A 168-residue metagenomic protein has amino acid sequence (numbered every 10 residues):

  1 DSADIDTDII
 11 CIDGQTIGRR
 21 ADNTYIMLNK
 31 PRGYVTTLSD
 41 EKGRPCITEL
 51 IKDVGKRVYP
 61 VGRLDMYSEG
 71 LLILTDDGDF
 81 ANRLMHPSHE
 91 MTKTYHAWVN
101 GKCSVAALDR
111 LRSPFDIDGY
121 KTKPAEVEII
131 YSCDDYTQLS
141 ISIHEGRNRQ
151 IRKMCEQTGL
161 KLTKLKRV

Functional and structural regions predicted by a protein language model:
D1-V168: Basic, flexible Lys/Arg- and Gly-enriched helix-loop patches that mediate nucleic-acid binding at interfaces with rRNA
